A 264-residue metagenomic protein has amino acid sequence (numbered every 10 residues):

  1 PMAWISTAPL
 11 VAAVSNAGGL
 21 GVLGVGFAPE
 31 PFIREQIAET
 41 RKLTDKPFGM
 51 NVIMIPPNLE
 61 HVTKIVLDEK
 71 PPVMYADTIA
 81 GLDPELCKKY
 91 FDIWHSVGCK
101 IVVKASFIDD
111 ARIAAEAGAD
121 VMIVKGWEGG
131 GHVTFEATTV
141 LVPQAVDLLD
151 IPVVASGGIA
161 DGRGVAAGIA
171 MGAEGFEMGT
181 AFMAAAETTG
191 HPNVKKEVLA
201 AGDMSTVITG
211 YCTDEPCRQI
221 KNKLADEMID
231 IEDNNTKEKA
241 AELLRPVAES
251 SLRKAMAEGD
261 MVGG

Functional and structural regions predicted by a protein language model:
P1-P152, D260-G263: Active-site entrance/lid segments in N-terminal catalytic domains of soluble metabolic enzymes
L10, T138-V154, A160-G264: Conserved active-site-proximal phosphate/metal-binding subdomains
